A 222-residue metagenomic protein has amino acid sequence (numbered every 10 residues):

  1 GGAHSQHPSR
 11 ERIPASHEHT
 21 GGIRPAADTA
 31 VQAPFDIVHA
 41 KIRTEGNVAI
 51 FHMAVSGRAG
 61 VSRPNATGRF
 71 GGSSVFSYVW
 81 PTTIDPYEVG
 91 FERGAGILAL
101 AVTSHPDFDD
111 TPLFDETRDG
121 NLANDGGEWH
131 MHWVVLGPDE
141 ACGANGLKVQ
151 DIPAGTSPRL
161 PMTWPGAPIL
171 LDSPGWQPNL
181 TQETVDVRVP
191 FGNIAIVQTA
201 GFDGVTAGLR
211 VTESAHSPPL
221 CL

Functional and structural regions predicted by a protein language model:
G2-S9, T82-E88, Q198-L222: Acidic/polar low-complexity flexible segments
H4-Q32, G46, R69, V75 (+2 more regions): Non-catalytic accessory regions used for complex assembly or targeting
V31-G137: Surface-exposed, glycine/proline- and aromatic-rich loop segments on solvent-exposed faces across compartments
K41-T44, P178-N179, Q198: Acidic, contiguous internal or C-terminal segments within carbohydrate-active enzymes that form a structured patch used
A49-F51, V185-V187, A207: Hydrophobic residues positioned within well-ordered beta-strands of beta-sheet architectures
G60-N65, D139-Q150, V197-T199: Short, solvent-exposed secondary-structure capping/transition elements
G137-G192: Short helix-loop boundary/capping segments
